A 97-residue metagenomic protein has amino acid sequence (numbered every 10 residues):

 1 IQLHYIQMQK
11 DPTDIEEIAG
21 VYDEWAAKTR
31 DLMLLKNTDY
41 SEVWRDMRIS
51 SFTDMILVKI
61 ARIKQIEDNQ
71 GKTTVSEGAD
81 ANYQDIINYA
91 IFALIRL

Functional and structural regions predicted by a protein language model:
I1-L97: Intrinsically disordered, low-complexity regulatory regions that flank transcription factor DNA-binding cores
